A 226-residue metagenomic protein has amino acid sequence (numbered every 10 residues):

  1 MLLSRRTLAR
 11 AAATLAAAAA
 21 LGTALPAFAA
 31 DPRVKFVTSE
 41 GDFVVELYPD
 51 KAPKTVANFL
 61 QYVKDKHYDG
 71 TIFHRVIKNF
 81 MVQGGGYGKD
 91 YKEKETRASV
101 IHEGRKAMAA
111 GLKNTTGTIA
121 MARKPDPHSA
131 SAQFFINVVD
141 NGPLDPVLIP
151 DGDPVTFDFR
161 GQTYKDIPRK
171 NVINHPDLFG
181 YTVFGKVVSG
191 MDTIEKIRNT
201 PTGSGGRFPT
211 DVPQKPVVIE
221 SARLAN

Functional and structural regions predicted by a protein language model:
L2-L3, R10, L15-A16, G22-N226: Cyclophilin-like peptidyl-prolyl cis-trans isomerases
